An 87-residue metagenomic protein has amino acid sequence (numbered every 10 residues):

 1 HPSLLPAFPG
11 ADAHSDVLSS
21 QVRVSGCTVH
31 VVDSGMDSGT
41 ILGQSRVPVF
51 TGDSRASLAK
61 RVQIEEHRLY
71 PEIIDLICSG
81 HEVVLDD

Functional and structural regions predicted by a protein language model:
P2-L85: Donor/substrate-binding cores of folate-linked one-carbon enzymes
